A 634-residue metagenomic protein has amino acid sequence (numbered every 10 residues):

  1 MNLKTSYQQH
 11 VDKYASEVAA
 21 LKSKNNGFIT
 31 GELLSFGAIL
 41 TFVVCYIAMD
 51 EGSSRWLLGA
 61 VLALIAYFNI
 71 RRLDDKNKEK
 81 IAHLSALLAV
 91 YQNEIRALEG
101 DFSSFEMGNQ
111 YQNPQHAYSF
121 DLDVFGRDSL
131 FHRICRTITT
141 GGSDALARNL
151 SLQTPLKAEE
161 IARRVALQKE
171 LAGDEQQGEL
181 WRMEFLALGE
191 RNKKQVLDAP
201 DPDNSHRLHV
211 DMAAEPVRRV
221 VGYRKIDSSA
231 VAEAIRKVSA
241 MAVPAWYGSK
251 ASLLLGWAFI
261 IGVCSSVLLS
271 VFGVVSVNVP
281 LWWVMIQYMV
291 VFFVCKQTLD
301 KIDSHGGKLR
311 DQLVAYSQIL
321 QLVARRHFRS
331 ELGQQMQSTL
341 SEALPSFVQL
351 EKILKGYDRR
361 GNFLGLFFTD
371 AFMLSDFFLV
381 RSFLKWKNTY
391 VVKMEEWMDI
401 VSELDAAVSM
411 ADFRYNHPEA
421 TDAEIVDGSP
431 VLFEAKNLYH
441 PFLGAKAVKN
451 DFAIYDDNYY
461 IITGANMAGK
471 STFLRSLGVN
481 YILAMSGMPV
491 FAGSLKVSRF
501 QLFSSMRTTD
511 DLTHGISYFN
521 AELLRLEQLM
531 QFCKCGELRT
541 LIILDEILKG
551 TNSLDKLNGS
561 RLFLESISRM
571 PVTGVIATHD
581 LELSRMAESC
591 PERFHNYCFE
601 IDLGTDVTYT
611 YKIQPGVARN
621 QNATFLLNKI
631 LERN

Functional and structural regions predicted by a protein language model:
M1-A465, F473-L502, L524: Alpha-helical coupling/stalk and coiled-coil linker elements that connect catalytic or binding modules and transmit
M410, H417-N634: ATPase nucleotide-binding head domains, primarily ABC-like/P-loop NTPase cores
